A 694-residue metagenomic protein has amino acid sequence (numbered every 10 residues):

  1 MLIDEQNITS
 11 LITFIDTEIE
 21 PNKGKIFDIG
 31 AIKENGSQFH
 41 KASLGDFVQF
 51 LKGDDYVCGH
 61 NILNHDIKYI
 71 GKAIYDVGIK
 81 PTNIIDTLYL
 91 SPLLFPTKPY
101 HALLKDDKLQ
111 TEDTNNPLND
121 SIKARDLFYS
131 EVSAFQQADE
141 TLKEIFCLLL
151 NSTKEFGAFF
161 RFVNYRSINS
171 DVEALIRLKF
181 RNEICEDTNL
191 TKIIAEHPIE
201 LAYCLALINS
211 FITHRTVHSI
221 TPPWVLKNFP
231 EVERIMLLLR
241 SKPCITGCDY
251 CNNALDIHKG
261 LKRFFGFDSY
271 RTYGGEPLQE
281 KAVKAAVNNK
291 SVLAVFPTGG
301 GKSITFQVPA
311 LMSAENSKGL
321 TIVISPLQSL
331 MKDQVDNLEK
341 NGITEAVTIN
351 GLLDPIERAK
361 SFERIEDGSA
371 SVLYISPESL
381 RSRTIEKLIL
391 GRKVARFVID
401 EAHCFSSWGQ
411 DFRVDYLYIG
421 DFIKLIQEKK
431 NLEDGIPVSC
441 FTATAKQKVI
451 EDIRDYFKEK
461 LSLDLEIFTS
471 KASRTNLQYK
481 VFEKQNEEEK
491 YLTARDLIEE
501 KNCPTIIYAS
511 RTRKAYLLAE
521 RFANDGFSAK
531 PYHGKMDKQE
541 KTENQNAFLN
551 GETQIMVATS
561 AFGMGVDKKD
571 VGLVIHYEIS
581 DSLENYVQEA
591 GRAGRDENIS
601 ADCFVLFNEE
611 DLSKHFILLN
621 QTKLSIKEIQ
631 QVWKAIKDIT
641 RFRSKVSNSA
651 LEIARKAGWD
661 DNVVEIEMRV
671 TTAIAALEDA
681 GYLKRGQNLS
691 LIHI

Functional and structural regions predicted by a protein language model:
M1-T9: N-terminal accessory regions of nucleic-acid-interacting proteins
S10-E20: Two-metal-ion RNase H-like nuclease active-site motif
F27-K33: Short beta-strand scaffold segments in enzyme catalytic cores
K33-H101, K105-F135: Conserved DEDDh/DEDDy metal-dependent 3′-5′ exonuclease domain
L103-T191, C204: Acidic, Mg2+-coordinating catalytic module of metal-dependent nucleases/exonucleases that use a two-metal-ion mechanism
L201-N253: Interdomain "pre-motor" coupling segment immediately N-terminal to P-loop NTPase/helicase cores
D249-L255, R263-F265, P277, K281 (+7 more regions): Helicase motor core with emphasis on the C-terminal RecA-like subdomain
